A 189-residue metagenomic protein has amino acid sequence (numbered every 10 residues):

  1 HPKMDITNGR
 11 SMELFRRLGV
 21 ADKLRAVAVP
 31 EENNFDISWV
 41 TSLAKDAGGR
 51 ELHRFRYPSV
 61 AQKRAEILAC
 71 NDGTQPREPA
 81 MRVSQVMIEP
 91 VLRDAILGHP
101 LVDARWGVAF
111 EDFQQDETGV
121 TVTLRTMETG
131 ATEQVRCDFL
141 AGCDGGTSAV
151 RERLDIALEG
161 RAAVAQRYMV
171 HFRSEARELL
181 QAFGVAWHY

Functional and structural regions predicted by a protein language model:
P2-L101, Q114, A176, A186-H188: Active-site-adjacent segment of FAD-dependent monooxygenases/related oxidoreductases
L24, D94, F139, C143-Y189: Conserved FAD-binding catalytic core of PHBH/FMO-like flavoproteins
R25-V29, G107, R161: Conserved beta-strand termini and adjacent loop/short-helix elements that scaffold enzyme active sites in alpha/beta
W106-T121: A conserved short coil-to-beta-strand element within the FAD-binding core of flavoproteins
Q115-T118, T129, A163: Short strand-connecting beta-turns/loops that link adjacent beta-strands
T123-M127: A generic structural motif
E128-F139, C143: Core beta-strand elements of the Rossmann-like FAD/NAD(P) dinucleotide-binding domain in flavoenzyme oxidoreductases
